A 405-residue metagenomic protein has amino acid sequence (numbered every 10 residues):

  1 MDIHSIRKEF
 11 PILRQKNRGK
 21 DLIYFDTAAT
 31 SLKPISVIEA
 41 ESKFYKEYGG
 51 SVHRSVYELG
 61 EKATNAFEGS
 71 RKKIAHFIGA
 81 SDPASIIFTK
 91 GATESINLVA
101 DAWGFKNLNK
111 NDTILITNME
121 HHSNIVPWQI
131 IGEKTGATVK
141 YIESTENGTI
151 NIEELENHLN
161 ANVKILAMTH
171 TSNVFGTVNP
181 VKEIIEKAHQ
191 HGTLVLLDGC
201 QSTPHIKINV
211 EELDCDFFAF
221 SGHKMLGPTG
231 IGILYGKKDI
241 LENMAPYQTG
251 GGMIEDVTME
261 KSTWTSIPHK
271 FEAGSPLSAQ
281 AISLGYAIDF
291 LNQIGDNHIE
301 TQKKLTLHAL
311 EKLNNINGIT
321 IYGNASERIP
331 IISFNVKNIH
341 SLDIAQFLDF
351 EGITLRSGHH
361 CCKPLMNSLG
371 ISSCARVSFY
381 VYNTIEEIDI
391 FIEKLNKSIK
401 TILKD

Functional and structural regions predicted by a protein language model:
M1-D405: Pyridoxal 5′-phosphate
